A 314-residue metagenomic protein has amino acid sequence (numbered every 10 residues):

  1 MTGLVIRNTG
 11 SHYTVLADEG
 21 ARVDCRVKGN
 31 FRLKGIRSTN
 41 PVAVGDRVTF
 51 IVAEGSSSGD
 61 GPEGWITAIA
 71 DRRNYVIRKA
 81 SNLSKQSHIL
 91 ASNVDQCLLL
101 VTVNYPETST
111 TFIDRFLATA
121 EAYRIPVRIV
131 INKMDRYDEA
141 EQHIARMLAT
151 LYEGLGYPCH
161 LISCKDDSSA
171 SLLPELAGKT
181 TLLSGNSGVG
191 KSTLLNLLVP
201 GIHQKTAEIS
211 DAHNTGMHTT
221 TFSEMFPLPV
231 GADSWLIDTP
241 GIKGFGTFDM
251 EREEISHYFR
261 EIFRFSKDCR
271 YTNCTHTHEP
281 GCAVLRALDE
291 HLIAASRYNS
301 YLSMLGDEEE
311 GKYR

Functional and structural regions predicted by a protein language model:
M1-E121: C-terminal effector/interaction modules appended to NTPase cores
S11, R37-P62, A70-L90, P126-V127 (+2 more regions): Helix-rich effector regions associated with P-loop NTPase G domains
N93-V101, R124-M134, Y152-L161: Conserved beta-strand/loop subsegment of P-loop NTPase cores
V103-P106, M134-E139: Short histidine/acidic/glycine/proline-rich micro-motifs that form metal- and phosphate-coordinating active-site loops
S109-T110, D138-I144, G246-M250: Conserved ATPase-coupling elements of RecA-like P-loop NTPase cores
R136-V189: Canonical P-loop GTPase G-domain recognition
